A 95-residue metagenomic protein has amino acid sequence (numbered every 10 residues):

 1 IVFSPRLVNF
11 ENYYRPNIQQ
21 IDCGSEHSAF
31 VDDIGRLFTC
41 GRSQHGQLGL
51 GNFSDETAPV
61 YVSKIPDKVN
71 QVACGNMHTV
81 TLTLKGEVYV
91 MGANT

Functional and structural regions predicted by a protein language model:
I1-T95: Eukaryote-biased RCC1-like beta-propeller repeat architecture
